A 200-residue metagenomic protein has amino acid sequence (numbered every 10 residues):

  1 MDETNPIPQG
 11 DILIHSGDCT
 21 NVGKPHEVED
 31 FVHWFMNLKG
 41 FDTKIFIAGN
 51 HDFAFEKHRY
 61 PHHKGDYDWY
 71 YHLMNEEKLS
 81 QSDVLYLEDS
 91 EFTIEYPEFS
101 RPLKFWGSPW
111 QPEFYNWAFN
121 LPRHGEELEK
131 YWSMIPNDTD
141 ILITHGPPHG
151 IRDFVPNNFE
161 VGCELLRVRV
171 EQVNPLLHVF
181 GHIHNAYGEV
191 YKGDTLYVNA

Functional and structural regions predicted by a protein language model:
M1, D18-C19, N50-D52, S90-E91 (+3 more regions): Active-site metal-binding loops of divalent metal-dependent hydrolases
D2-T4, W132-S133, R167: Short hydrophobic/charged patches on amphipathic alpha-helices used for structural packing and interfaces
D2-Y96: Core catalytic region of metal-dependent phosphoesterases/phosphodiesterases, especially metallo-beta-lactamase-like
Q9, N137-D138, N174: Alpha-helix C-terminal capping/helix-to-coil transition sites in glycosyltransferase folds
I12, T43, L103-K104, D140-I141 (+1 more regions): Structural motif
V28-V32, R123-E127, N157-L166: Charged helix-capping and loop-helix junction motifs
T43-F46, H149-A200: Conserved beta-sheet core of the metallophosphoesterase superfamily
F55-S82, Y86, E91-N157: Active-site-proximal loop/helix segment associated with metal-binding centers of metalloenzymes
